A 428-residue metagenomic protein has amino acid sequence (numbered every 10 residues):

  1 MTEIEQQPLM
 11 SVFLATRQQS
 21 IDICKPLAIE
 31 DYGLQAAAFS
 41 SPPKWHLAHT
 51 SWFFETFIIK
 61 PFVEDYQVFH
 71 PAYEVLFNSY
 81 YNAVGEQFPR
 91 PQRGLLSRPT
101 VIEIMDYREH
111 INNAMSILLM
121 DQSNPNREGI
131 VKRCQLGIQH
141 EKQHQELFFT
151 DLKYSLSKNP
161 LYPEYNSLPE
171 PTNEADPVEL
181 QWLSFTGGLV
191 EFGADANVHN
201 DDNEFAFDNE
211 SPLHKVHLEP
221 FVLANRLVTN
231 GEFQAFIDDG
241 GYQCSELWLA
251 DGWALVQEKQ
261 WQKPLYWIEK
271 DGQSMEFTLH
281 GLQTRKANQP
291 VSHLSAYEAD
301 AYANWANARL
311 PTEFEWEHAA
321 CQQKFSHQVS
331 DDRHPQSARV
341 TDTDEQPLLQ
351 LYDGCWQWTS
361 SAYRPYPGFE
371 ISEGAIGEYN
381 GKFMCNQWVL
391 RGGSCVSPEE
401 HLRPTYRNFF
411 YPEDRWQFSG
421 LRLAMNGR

Functional and structural regions predicted by a protein language model:
T2-S41, W45-A114, L118, R127 (+10 more regions): Disulfide-stabilized, aromatic/cysteine-rich ligand-recognition loop
G137, Q143, L147, Y154-N173 (+3 more regions): Functional-site microenvironments in short loops/helix caps that host divalent-cation chemistry
